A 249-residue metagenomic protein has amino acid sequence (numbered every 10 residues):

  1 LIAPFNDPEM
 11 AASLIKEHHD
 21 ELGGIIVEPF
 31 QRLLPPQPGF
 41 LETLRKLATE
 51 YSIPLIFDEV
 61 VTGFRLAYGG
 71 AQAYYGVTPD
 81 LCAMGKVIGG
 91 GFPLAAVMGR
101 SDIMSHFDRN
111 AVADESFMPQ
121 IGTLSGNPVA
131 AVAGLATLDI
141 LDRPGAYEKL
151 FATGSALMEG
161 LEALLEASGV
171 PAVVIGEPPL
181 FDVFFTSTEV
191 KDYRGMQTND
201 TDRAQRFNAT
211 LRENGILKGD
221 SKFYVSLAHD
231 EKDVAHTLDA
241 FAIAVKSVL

Functional and structural regions predicted by a protein language model:
L1-L249: Conserved N-terminal phosphate-binding loop of PLP-dependent enzymes in the Aspartate aminotransferase
